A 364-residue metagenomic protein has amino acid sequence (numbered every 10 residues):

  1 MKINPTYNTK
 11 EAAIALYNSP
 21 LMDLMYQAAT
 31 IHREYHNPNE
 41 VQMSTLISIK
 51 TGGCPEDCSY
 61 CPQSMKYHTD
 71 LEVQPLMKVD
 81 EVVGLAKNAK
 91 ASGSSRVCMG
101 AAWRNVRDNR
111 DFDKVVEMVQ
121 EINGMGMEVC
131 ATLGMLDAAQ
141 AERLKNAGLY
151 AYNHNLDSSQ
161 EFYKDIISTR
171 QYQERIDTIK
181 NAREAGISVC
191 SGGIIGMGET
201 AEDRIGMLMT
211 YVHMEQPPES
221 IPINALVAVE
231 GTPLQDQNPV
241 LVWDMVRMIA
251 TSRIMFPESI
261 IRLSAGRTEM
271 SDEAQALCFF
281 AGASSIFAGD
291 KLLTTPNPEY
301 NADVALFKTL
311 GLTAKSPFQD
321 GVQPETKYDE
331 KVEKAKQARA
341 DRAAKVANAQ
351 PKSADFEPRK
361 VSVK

Functional and structural regions predicted by a protein language model:
M1-N39, V212-K364: Auxiliary Fe-S-binding modules of radical SAM enzymes
L16, M65-G192, G196-H213: Conserved Radical SAM active-site core
P20, C58, H154: Residue-level signature of catalytic and energy-coupling elements of molecular machines, predominantly ATP/GTP-dependent
V41-T45, V97-M99, V129-A131, Y152-H154 (+4 more regions): Hydrophobic faces of well-ordered beta-strands that scaffold small-molecule active sites in alpha/beta enzyme cores
Q42-S48, H68-L71, C98-D111, F162-Y163 (+2 more regions): Glycine-rich, proline-tolerant flexible connector loops at the mouths of alpha/beta enzymes
I47, L133, Q171, G193-G196 (+3 more regions): Glycine- and other small-residue-rich loops at beta-strand/loop junctions that grip anionic moieties
S48-M65: Local cysteine-cluster metal-coordination motifs and their immediate loop/turn environment, predominantly Fe-S cluster
S59-Y60, K87-K90, R107-Q120, K145 (+3 more regions): Short, composition-biased local secondary-structure segments
